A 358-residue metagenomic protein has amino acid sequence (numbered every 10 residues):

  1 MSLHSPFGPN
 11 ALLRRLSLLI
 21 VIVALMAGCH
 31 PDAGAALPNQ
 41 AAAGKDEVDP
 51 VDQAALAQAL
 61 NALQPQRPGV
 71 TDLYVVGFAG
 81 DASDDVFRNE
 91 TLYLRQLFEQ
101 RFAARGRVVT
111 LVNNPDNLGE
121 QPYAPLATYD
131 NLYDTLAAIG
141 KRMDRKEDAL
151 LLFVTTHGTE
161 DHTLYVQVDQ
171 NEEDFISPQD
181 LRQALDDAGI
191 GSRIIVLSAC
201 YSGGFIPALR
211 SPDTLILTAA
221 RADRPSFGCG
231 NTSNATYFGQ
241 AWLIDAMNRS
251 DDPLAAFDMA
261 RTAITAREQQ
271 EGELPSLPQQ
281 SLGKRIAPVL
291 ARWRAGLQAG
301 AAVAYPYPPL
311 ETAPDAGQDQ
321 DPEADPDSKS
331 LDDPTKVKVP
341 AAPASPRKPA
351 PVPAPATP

Functional and structural regions predicted by a protein language model:
L3-S17: Bacterial N-terminal signal peptides that target proteins for export
L12-R15, C29-D148, S233, R292-E323 (+2 more regions): Boundary/activation segment at the start of structured domains
L16-G28: Bacterial N-terminal signal peptides
Q58, N89-Y93, L97, A127 (+9 more regions): Extracytoplasmic/secreted proteins, especially bacterial periplasmic and envelope-associated proteins
T71-Y74, A104-V108, R145-L150, A188-R193 (+2 more regions): Loop/turn elements at helix/coil->beta-strand transitions in domains of secreted/extracellular proteins
D81-D84, N113-L118, T156-H162, Q170 (+3 more regions): Solvent-exposed loop/turn segments at secondary-structure junctions within structured extracellular/periplasmic domains
T156-D187: A short, glycine/acidic-enriched catalytic loop
A199-K284: Active-site-proximal C-terminal subdomain of hydrolase catalytic domains
